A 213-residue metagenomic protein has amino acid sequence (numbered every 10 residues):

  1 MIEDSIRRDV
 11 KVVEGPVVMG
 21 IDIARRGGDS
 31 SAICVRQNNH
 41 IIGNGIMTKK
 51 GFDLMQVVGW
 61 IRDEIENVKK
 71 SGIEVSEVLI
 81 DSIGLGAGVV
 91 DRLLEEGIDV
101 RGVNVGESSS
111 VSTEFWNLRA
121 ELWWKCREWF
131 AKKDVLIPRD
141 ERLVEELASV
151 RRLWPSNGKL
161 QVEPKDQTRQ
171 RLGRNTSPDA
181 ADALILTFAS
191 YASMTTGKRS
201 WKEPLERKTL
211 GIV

Functional and structural regions predicted by a protein language model:
M1-I21, V35, N157-K159: ATPase catalytic-site recognition across NTP-hydrolyzing enzymes
K11-V13, G27, G72, S177: Short, flexible hinge/linker loops that cap or flank conserved catalytic cores
P16, S31, S76, A181: Residue-level detector of short, conserved catalytic/binding motifs and their immediate flanks
G20-I21, E141-P204: Charge-patterned, long linear interaction tracts outside catalytic cores
D22-A24, I83, G106, L184: Anionic group-transfer/hydrolysis microenvironments
R25-A32: Short, flexible loop/turn motifs enriched in small residues
S30, V89-D91, T195: Short glycine-/acidic-enriched loop or helix-start segments at secondary-structure transitions that form or flank
V35-K159, L205-V213: Mg2+-dependent endonuclease catalytic cores in nucleic-acid-processing enzymes, primarily RNase H-like
